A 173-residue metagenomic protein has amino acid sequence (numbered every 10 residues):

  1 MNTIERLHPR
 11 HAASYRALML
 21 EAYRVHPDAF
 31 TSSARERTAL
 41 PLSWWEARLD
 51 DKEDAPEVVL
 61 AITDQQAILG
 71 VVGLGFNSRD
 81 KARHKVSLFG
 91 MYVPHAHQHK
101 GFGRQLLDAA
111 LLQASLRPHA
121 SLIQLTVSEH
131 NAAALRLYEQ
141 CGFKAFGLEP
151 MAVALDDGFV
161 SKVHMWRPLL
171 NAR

Functional and structural regions predicted by a protein language model:
M1-E5: Extreme N-terminal starter segment of soluble prokaryotic enzymes
R6-R10, R16-A17, E21-G90, P94-A96 (+2 more regions): Acetyl-CoA-dependent GNAT
V71, K100, I123, D157-R167: Accessory recognition modules or surfaces
S87, F102-L106, A132-A145, P150: Conserved N-terminal glycine/acidic-rich loop preference
L88-M91, I123-V127: Conserved hydrophobic beta-strand within the GNAT/NAT acetyltransferase core sheet that lines the active-site cleft
P94-A96, K100, E129-H130: Active-site acidic-Proline motif in GNAT/NAT acetyltransferases
A114-T126: Conserved GNAT acetyl-CoA-binding A-motif
Q124-V127, E139, K144-V160: Conserved catalytic-core motifs of GNAT/GCN5-like acyltransferases
